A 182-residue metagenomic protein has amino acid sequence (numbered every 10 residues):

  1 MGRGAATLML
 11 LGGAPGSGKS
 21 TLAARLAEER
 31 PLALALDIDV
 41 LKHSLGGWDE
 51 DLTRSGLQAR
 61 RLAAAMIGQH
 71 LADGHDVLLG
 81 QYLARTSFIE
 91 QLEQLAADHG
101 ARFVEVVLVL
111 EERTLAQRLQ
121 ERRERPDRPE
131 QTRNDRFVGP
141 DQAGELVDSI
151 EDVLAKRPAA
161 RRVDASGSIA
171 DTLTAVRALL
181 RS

Functional and structural regions predicted by a protein language model:
M1-A5: Phosphate-binding P-loop
L11: Hydrophobic anchor at the beta1->P-loop junction of P-loop NTPases
A14: P-loop (Walker A) phosphate-binding loop of NTP-binding proteins
S17: ATP-binding Walker
S20-D73: Conserved substrate/cofactor phosphate-moiety recognition/catalytic segment in nucleotide-dependent phosphotransferases
Q58-F103: Glycine-rich phosphate-binding loop used to anchor ATP phosphates in small-molecule kinases, encompassing both
H99-Q120: Conserved phosphate-donor/acceptor-positioning beta-strand/loop module used by diverse small-molecule
E124-A175: Small-molecule kinase domains that catalyze NTP-dependent phosphoryl transfer to phosphate-bearing small molecules
